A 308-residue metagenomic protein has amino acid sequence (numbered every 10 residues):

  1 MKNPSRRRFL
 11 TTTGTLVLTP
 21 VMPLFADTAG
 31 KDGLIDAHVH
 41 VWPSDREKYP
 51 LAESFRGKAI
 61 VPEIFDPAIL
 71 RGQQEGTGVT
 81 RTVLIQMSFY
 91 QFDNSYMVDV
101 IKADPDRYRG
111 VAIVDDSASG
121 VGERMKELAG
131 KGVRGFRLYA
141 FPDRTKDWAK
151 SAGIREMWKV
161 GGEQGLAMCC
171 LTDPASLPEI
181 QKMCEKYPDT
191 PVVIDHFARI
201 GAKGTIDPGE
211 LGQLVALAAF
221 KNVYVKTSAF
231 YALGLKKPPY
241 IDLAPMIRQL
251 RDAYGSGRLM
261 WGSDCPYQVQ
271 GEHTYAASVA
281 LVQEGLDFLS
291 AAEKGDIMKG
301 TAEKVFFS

Functional and structural regions predicted by a protein language model:
N3-P20, F25-T28, D32-A37, R56 (+4 more regions): Mid-to-C-terminal alpha-helical segments outside catalytic/metal-binding sites
L34-S44, I194: Histidine-centered catalytic micro-motifs
H38, M97, G161, V225 (+3 more regions): Conserved, mostly hydrophobic/aromatic
H40, S88, A198, F230-Y231 (+1 more regions): Catalytic metal-binding/acid-base residues of hydrolase active sites
P43-A68, Q73-T80, K131-Y139, T190-P191 (+3 more regions): Active-site gating loops and adjacent loop-to-helix segments of metal-dependent hydrolytic enzymes
Y90-A175, Q181-E185, Y224-F230, K237: Active-site gating/metal-coordination segments in enzymes
F92-D106, M246-L250, S278-G285: Short, electropositive alpha-helical surface patch
W148-M260: Catalytic pocket-lining loop regions of alpha/beta-barrel enzymes, especially the amidohydrolase/enolase/GH5 lineages
